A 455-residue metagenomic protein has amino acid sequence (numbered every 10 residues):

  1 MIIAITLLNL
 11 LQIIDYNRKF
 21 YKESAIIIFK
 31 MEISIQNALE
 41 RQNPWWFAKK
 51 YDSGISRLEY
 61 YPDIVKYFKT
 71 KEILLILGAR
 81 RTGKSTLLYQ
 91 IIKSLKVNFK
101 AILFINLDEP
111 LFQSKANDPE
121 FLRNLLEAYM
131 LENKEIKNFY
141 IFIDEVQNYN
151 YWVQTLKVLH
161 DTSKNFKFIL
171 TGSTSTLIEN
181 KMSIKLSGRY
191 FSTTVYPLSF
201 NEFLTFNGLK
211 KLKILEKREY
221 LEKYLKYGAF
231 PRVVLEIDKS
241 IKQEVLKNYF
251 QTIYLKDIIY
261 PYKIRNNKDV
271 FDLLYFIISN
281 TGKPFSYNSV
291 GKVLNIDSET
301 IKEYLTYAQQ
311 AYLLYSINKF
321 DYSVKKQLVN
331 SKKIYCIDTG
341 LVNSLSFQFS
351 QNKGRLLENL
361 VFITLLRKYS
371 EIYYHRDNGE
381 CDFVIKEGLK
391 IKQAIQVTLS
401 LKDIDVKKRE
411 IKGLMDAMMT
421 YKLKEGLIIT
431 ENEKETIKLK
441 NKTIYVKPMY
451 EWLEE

Functional and structural regions predicted by a protein language model:
M1-T70: A short, basic N-terminal segment
S24-A25, E32-N43, K49, S175 (+1 more regions): Interdomain motor-coupling "hinge/lid" segment immediately C-terminal to the ATP-binding subdomain of NTP-driven enzymes
I76: Hydrophobic anchor at the beta1->P-loop junction of P-loop NTPases
S85: Walker A/P-loop
A101-L103, K239-I391: Accessory nucleic acid-recognition modules appended to NTPase machines
I105-I136: Short glycine-rich substrate-engagement loop in P-loop NTPases that contacts/grips substrate
K167-S173: Structural recognition of the conserved hydrophobic beta-strand(s) that form the central parallel beta-sheet of P-loop
